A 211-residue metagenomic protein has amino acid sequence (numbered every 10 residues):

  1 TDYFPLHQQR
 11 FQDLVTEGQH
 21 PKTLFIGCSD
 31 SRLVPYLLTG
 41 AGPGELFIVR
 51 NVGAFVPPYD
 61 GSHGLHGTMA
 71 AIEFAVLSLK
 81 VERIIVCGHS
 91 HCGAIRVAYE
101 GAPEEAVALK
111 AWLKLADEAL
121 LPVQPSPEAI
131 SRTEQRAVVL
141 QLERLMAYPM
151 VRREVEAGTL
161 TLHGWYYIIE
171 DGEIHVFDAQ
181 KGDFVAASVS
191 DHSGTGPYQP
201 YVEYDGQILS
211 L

Functional and structural regions predicted by a protein language model:
T1-P21, A54-E82, G93-L211: Divalent-metal-activated hydrolytic enzyme cores
Q19-Y36: Conserved H-X4-D acyltransferase segment
F25, V49, V86, G164 (+1 more regions): Divalent metal-coordination and catalytic microenvironments
G27, R50-N51, D178: Pocket-edge structural micro-motifs
D30-R32, H89-A94: Gly/Ser/Thr-rich loops at beta-strand to alpha-helix junctions that form or flank small-molecule/cofactor-binding
S31-A54: Catalytic core of membrane glycerolipid acyltransferases/transacylases, capturing the structured, soluble-facing
R83-H89: Acidic beta-strand-to-loop metal/phosphate-binding motif
